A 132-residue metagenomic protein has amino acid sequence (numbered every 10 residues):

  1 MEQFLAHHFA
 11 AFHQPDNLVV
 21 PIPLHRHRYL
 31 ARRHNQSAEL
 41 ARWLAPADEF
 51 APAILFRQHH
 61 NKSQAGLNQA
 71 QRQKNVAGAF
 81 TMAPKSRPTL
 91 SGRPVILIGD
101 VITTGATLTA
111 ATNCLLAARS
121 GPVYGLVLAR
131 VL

Functional and structural regions predicted by a protein language model:
M1-L97, T104-L132: Conserved PRPP/pyrophosphate-binding segment of the phosphoribosyltransferase/PRPP-pathway fold
